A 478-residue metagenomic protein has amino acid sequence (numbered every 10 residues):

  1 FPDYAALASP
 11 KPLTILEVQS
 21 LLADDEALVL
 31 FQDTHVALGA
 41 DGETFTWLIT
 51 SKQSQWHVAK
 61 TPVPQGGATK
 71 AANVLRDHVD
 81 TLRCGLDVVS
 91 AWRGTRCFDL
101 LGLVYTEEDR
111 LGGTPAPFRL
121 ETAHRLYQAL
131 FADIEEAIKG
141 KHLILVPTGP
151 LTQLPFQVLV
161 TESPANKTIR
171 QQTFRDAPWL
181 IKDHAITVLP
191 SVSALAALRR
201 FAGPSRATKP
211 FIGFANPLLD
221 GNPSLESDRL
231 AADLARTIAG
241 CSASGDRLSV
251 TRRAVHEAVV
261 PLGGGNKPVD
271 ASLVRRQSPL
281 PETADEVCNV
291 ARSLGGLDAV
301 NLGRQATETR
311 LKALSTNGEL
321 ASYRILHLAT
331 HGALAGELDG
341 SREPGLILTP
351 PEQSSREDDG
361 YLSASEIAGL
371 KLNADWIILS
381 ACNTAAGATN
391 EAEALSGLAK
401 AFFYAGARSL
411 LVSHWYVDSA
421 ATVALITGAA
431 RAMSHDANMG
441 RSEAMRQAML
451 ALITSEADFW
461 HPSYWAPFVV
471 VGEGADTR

Functional and structural regions predicted by a protein language model:
D3-R478: Catalytic cores of enzymes
